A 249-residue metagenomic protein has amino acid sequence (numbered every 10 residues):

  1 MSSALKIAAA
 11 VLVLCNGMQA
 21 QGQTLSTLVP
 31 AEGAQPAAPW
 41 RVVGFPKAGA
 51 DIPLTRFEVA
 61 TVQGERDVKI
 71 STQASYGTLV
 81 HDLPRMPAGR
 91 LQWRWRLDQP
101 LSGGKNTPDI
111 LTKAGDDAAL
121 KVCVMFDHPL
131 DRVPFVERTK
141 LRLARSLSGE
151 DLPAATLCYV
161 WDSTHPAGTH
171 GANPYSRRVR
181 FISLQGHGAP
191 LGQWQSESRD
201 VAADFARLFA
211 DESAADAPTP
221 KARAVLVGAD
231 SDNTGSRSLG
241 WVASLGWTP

Functional and structural regions predicted by a protein language model:
C15-G17: N-terminal signal peptide c-region/cleavage motif recognized by signal peptidases
P36-Q63: Extracellular glycan-recognition surfaces and repeat-rich motifs
T55-G77: Short carbohydrate-recognition loop motifs
H81-L91, G188-L191, P218: Extracellular/lumenal carbohydrate-interaction signature centered on repeated Trp-anchored short motifs
L97-G104, T112-D116, L130, F205-R207 (+1 more regions): Extended, low-complexity, turn-rich repeat/linker tracts enriched in Gly/Pro/Ser/Thr and Asp/Glu that occur
I110, L120-V122, R177-H187, L191-S236: Extracellular beta-strand ligand-recognition surfaces/modules
D117-Y175: Extracellular/luminal beta-rich ligand-recognition and adhesion surfaces characterized by aromatic-Gly/Pro-enriched
V225, V242-G246: Extracellular beta-strand elements of beta-rich domains used for carbohydrate recognition/degradation or cell-matrix
